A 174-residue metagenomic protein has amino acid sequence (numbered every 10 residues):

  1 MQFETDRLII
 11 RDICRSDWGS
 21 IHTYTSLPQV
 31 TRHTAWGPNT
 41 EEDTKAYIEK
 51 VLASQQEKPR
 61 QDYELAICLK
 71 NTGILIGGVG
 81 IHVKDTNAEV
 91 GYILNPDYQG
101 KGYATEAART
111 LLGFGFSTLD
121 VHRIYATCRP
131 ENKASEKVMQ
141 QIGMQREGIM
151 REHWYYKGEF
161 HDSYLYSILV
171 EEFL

Functional and structural regions predicted by a protein language model:
M1-R32, E49, E64-L174: Acyl-donor (CoA/ACP) binding surface of acyl/acetyltransferases
T25, T34, Q55-E57: Hydrophobic residues in alpha-helical segments
T31-N39: A short gly/proline-enriched turn/hairpin at secondary-structure junctions
T40-T44: Short amphipathic alpha-helix in the helical subdomain of ABC transporter nucleotide-binding domains
L52-A66: A short helix-loop-beta-strand connector motif used in the catalytic cores of GNAT acetyltransferases and, in some
